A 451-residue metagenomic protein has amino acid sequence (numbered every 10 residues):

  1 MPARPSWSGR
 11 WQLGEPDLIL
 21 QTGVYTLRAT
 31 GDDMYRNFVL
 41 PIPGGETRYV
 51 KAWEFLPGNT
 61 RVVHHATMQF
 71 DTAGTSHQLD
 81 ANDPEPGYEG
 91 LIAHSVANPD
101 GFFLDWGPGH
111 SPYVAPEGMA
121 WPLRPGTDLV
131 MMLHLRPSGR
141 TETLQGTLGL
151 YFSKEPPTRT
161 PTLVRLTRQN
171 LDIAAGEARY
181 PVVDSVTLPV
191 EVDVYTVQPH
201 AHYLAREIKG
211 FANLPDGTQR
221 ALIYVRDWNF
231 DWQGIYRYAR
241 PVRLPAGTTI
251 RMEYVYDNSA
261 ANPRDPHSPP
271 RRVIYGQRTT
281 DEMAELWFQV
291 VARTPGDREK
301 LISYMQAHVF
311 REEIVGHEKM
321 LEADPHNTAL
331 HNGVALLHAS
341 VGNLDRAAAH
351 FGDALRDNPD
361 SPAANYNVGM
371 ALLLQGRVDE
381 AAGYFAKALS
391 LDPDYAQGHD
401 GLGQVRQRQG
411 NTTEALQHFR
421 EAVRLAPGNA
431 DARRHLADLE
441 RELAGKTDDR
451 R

Functional and structural regions predicted by a protein language model:
M1-G45, A52, L56, G126-M132 (+1 more regions): Aromatic- and Gly/Pro-enriched helix-to-coil junctions and flexible linker segments
S340, L374, R408, D438-L443: Register position in tetratricopeptide repeats
